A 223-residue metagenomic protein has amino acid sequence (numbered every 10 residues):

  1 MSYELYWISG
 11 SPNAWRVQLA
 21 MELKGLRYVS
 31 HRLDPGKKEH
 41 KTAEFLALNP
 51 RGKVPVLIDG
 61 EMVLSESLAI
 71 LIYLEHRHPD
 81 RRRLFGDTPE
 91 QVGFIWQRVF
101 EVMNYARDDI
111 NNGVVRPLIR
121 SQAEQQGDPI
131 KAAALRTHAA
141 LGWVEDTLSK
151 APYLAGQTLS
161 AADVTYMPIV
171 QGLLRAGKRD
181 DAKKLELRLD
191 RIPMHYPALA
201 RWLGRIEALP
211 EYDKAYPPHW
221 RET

Functional and structural regions predicted by a protein language model:
M1-K131, H138: GST-like domain detector, emphasizing the conserved glutathione-binding G-site in the N-terminal thioredoxin-like
P35-G36, L159, R221-E222: Positions that flank functional sites
R82-D87, I110, L154-Q157, A182 (+1 more regions): Short, hydrophobic secondary-structure boundary micro-motifs
N104-G204: GST-like fold's C-terminal all-alpha helical module
R191-T223: Long hydrophobic alpha-helical segments typical of transmembrane helices together with their membrane-interfacial
